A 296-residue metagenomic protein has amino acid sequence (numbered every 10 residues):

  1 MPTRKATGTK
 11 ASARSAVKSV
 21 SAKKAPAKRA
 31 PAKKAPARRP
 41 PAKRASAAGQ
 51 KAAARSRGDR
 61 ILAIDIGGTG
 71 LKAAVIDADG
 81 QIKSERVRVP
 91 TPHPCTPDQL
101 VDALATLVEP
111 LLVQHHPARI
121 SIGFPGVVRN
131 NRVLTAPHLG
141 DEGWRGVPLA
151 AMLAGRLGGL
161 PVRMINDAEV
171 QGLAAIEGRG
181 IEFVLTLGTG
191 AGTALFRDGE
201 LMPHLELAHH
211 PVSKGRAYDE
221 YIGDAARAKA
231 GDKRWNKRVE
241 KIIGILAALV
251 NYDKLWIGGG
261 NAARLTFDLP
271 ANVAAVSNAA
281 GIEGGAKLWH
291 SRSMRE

Functional and structural regions predicted by a protein language model:
P2-A53: Low-complexity, polybasic segments enriched for Lys interleaved with small residues
S56-D102, V133-T135, E200-K229: Short glycine-rich, Thr/Ser-proximal phosphate-binding strand/loop in the N-terminal lobe of ATP-dependent enzymes
I61-D65, R119-S121, E182-T186, W256: Short glycine-aspartate micro-motif
G70, L246-N278: Glycine-rich phosphate-binding loops at beta-strand->alpha-helix junctions
L71-V75, G126, L173, A191-R197: Short beta-strand scaffold segments in enzyme catalytic cores
E85-E109, V113-S121, V127-I181, Y221 (+1 more regions): Glycine-rich phosphate-binding loop and adjoining helix at the ATP-binding site of ATP-dependent phosphoryl-transfer
L149-Q171, L201-R238: Glycine-rich phosphate-binding loop plus the immediately following alpha-helix
G180-V212: Anionic-ligand binding region
